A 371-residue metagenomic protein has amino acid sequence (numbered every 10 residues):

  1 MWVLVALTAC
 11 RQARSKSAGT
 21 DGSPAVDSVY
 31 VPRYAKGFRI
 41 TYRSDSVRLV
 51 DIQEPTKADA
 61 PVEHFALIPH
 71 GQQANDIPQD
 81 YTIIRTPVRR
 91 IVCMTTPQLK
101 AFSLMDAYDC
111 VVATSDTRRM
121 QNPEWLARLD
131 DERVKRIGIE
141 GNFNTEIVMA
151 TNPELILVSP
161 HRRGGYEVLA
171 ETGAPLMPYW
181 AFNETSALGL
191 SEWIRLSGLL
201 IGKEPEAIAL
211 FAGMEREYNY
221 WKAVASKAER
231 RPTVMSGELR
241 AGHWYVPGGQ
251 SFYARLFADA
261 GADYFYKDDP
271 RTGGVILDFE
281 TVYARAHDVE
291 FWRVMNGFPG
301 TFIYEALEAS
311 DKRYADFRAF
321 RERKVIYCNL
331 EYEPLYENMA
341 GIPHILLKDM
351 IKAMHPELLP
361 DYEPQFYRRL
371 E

Functional and structural regions predicted by a protein language model:
M1-T8: Sec-dependent bacterial lipoprotein signal peptides
C10-L99, E206-M235, R321, P334 (+2 more regions): Bacterial Sec-exported substrate-binding components of ABC uptake systems
R48-M149, L155-H161: A short, structured surface patch at a secondary-structure boundary
R89, Y108-V111, P153-E154, T172-P175 (+4 more regions): Loop/turn elements at helix/coil->beta-strand transitions in domains of secreted/extracellular proteins
R133, N144, A150-H243, K267-D268 (+1 more regions): Extracytoplasmic substrate-binding proteins
R162-E171, N296-L307: A ligand-binding cleft/hinge motif common to bilobed small-molecule-binding domains
R216-E217, W221-E305: Flexible, glycine-rich surface segments
L307-A319: Extended, charge-rich intrinsically disordered regulatory tails
